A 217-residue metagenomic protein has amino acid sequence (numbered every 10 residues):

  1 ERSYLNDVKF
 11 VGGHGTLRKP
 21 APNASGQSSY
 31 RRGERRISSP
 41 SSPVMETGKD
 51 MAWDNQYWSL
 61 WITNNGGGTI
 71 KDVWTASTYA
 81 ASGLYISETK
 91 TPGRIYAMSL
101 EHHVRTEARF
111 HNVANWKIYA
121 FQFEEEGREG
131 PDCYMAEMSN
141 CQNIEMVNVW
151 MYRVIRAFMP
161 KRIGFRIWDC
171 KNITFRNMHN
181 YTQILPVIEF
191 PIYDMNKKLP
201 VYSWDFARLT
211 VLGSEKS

Functional and structural regions predicted by a protein language model:
E1-S217: Extracellular/periplasmic carbohydrate-active domains that bind, remodel, or depolymerize complex polysaccharides
